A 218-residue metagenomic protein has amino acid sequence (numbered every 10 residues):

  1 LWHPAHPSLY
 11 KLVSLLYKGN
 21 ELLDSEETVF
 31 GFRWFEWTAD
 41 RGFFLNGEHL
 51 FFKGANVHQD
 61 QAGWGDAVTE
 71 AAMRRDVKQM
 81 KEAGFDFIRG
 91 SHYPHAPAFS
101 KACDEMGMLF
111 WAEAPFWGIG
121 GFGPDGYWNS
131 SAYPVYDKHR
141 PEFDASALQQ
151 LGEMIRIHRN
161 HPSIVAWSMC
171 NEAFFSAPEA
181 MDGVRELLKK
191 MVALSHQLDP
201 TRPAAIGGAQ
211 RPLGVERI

Functional and structural regions predicted by a protein language model:
L1-F110, Q150, V165-A166, V184-L188 (+2 more regions): Secreted/periplasmic carbohydrate-active enzymes, especially glycoside hydrolases
V77-M80, F87-I218: Substrate-binding/catalytic cleft of secreted carbohydrate-active enzymes, primarily glycoside hydrolases
